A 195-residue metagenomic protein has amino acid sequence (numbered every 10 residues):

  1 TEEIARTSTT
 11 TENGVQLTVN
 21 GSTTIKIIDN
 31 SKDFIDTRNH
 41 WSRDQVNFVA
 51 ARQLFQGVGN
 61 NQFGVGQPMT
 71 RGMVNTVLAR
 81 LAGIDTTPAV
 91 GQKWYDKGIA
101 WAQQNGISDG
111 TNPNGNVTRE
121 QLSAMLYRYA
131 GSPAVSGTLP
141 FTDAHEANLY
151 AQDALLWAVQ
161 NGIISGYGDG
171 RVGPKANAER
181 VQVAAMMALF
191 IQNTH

Functional and structural regions predicted by a protein language model:
E2-D44, A51, Q56-E120, L126-D153 (+2 more regions): Feature responds to low-complexity, polar/acidic, surface-exposed segments characteristic of secreted/exported proteins
D153-V159: C-terminal, surface-exposed recognition/capping segments
